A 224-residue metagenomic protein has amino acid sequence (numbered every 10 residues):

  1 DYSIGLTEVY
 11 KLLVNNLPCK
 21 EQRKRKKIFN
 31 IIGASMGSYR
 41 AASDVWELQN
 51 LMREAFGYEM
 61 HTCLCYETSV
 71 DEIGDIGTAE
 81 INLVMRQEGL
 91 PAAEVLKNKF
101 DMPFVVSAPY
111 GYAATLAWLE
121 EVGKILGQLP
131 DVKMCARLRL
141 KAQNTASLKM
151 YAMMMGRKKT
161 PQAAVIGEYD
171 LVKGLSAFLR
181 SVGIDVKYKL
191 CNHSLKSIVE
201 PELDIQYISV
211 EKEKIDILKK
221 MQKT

Functional and structural regions predicted by a protein language model:
D1-T224: An N-terminal assembly and electron-transfer interface module characteristic of large anaerobic redox and radical
